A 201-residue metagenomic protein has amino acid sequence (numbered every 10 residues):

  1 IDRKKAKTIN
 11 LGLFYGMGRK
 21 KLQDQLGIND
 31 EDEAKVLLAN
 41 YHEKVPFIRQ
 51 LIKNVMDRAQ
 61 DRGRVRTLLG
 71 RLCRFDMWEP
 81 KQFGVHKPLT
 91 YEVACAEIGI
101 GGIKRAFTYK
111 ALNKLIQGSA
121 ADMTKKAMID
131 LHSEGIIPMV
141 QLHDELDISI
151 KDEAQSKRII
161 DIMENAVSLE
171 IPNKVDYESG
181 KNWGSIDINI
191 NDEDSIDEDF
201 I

Functional and structural regions predicted by a protein language model:
I1-I201: Conserved catalytic core of nucleotide polymerization and phosphodiester-bond processing enzymes
